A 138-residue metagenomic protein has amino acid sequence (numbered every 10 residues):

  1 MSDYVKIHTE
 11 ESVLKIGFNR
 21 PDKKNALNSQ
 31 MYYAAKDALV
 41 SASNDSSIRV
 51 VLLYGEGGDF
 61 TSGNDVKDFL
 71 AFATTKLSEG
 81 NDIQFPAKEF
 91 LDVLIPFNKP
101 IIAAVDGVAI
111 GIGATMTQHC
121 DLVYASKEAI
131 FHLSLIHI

Functional and structural regions predicted by a protein language model:
M1-E56: Conserved CoA-thioester-binding segment of acyl-CoA-metabolizing enzymes
I16, L53, D65, M116-Q118: Hydrophobic/aromatic residues within transmembrane alpha-helices of multi-pass small-molecule transporters
G55-V93, A109: Glycine- (often His-adjacent) and acidic-residue-rich active-site loop that binds/positions the CoA thioester
F90-A103: Conserved catalytic cysteine-centered active-site region of acyl-thioester-dependent Claisen-condensing enzymes
I101, V108-A109, V123-Y124: Short, well-ordered beta-strand core segments
I112-V123, K127-E128: Active-site-proximal glycine-rich helix-loop-beta segment
I136-I138: Conserved small/polar residues in nucleotide/adenosyl-binding loops
